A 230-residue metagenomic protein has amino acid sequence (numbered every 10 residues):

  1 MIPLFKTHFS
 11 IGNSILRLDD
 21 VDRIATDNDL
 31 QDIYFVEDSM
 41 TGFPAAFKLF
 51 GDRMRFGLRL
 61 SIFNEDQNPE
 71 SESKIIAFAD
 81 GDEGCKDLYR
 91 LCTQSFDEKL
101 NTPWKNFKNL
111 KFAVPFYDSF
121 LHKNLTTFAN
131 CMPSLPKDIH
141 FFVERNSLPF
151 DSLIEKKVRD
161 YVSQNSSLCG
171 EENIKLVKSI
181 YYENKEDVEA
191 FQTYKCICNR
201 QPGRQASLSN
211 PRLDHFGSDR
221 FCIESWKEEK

Functional and structural regions predicted by a protein language model:
M1-D52, E83-Q192: Domain-core and long-helix interface of multi-subunit machines
G12-N13, A79, S152, I223-E228: Generic amphipathic alpha-helical segments used as scaffolds and interaction surfaces in large, multi-domain proteins
A46-F47, I75-F78: Short beta-strand scaffold segments in enzyme catalytic cores
R55-L60, N64-D66, E72, I180-D187 (+1 more regions): Phosphate/diphosphate-binding loops
L58-S61, E65-Q67, F78, K86 (+1 more regions): Short phosphate/oxyanion-binding micro-motifs
E72-K74, N109-L110: Short, surface-exposed beta-edge/turn micro-motifs
D80-G81, R200: Intrinsic low-complexity repeat tracts in disordered regions, enriched in small/polar residues
